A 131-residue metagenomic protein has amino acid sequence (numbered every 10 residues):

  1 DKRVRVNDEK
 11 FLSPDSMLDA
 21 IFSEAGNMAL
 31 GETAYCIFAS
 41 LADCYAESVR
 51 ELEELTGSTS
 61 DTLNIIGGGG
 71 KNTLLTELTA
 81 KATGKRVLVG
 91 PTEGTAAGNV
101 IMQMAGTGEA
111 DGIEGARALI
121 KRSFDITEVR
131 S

Functional and structural regions predicted by a protein language model:
D1-T62, N72-T95, I101-R130: Active-site core segments that coordinate phosphate-bearing ligands/cofactors across diverse enzyme families
G68-G70: Active-site beta-alpha connecting loops in nucleotide-dependent enzymes
